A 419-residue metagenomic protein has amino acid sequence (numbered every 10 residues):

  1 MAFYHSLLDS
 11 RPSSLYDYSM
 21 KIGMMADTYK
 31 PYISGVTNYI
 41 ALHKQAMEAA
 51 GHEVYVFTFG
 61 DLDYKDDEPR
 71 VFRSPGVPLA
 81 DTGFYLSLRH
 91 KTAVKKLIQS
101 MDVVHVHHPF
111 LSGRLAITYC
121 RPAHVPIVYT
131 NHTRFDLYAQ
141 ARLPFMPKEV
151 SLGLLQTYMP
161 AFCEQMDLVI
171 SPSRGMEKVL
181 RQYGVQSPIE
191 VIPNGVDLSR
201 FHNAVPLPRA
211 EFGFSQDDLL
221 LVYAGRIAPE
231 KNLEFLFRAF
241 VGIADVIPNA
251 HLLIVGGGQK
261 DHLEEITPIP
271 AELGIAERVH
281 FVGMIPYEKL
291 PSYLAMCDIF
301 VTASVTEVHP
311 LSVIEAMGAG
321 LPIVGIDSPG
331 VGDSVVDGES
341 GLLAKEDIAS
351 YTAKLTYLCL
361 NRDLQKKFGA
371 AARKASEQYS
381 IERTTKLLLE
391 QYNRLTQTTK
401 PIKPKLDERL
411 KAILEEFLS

Functional and structural regions predicted by a protein language model:
G60-D63, A224, H251-T267: Glycosyltransferase donor-sugar binding loop
I98, M284-I285, S292-C297: Short alpha-helical donor nucleotide-sugar binding micro-motif in glycosyltransferases
P109, V305: Aromatic "clamp/platform" in nucleotide-sugar-dependent glycosyltransferases that forms part of the donor/acceptor
G175, G195: Carbohydrate-associated surface elements
H202-F214: A short helix/loop element that forms part of the nucleotide-sugar donor recognition site in Leloir-type
S215-F240, L253: Conserved donor-binding/catalytic core segment of Leloir-type glycosyltransferases
P322-G325: Short hydrophobic beta-strand element within catalytic cores of glycosyltransferases and related nucleotide-activated
D337-G338, L342-I348, Y357-R362: Conserved acidic donor-binding segment of nucleotide-sugar-dependent glycosyltransferases
